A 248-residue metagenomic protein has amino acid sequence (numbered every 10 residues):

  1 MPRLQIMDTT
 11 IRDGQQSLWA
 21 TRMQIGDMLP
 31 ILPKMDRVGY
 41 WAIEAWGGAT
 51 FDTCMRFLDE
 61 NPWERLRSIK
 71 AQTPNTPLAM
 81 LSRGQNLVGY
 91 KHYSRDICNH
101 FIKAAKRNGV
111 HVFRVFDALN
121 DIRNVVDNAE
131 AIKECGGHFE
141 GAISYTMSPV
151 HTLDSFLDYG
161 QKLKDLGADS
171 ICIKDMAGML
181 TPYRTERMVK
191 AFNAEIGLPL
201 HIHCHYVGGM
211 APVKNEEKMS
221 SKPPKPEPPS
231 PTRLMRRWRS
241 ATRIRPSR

Functional and structural regions predicted by a protein language model:
M1-W19, L66, A71: N-terminal amphipathic alpha-helix/helix-capping segment at the start of soluble metabolic enzymes
I6-I11, W41-A45, T76-R83, H111-V115 (+5 more regions): Hydrophobic faces of well-ordered beta-strands that scaffold small-molecule active sites in alpha/beta enzyme cores
Q24-M35: Short catalytic helix/loop segments, enriched in acidic residues and glycine and frequently bearing histidine
P33, K103, E130, Q161 (+2 more regions): Alpha-helical segments flanking ligand/cofactor-binding loops in enzyme cores
K34-C54, W238, S247: Terminal or standalone catalytic/regulatory effector modules within metabolic enzymes and repeat proteins
G47-K164, A168-S170, G178-P182: Active-site beta->alpha loop and helix N-cap motifs at the rims of alpha/beta catalytic domains
M176-R248: Catalytic alpha/beta core domains of metabolic enzymes, predominantly
